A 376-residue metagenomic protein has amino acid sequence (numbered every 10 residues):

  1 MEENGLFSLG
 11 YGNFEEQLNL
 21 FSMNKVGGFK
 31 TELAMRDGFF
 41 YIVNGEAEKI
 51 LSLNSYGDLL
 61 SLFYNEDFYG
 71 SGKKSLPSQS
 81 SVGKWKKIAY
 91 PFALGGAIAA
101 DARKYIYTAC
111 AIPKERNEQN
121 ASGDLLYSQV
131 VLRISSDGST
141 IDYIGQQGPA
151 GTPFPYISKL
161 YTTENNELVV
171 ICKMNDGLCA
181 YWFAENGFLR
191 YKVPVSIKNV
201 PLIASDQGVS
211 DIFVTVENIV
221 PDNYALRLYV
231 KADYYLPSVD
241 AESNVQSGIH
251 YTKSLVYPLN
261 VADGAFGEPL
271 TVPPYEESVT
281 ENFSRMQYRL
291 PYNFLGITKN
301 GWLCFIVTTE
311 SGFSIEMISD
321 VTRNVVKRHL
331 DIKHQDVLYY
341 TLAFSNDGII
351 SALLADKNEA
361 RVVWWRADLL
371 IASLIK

Functional and structural regions predicted by a protein language model:
M1-K376: Eukaryotic scaffold repeat domains enriched in small/polar residues
